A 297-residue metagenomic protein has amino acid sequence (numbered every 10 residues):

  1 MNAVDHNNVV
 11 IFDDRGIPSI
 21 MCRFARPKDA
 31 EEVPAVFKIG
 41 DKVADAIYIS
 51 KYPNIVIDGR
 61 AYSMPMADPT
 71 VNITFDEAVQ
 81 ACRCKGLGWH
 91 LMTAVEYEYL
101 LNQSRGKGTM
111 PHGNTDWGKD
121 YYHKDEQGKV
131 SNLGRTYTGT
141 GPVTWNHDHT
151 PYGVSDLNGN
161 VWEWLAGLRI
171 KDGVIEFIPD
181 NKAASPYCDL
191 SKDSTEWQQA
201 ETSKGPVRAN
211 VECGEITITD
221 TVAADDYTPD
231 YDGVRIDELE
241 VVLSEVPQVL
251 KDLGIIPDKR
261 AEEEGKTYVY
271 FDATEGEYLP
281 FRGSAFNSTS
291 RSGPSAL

Functional and structural regions predicted by a protein language model:
M1-D13, R105, T267-V269: Short, surface-exposed basic-aromatic patches at helix termini and helix-loop junctions that form
A3, V9-L87, D172-I218, Y278-F281: Extracellular adhesion/carbohydrate-recognition regions
N7-N8, D14, L100, W164: Bulky hydrophobic/aromatic packing residues
V9-G16, D120-V130, T274-G283: Generic detector of short, locally flexible boundary/turn motifs and exposed helical patches
E32-L157: Short aromatic-cysteine micro-motif
Y99, R169-G173: Flexible loop/turn segments at secondary-structure boundaries
K129-T136, T140-G141, H147-P151, L157 (+2 more regions): C-terminal, surface-exposed recognition/capping segments
